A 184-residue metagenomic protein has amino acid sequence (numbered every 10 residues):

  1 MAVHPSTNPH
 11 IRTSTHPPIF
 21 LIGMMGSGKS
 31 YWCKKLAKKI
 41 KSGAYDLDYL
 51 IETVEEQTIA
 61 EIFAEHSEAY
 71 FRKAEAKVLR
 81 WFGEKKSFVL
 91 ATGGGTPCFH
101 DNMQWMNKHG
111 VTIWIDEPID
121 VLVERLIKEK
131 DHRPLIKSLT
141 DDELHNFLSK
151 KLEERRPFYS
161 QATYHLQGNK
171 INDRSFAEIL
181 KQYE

Functional and structural regions predicted by a protein language model:
A2-H4, N8, K39, E153-E184: NTP-dependent small-molecule kinase module
L21: Hydrophobic anchor at the beta1->P-loop junction of P-loop NTPases
M24: P-loop (Walker A) phosphate-binding loop of NTP-binding proteins
S27: ATP-binding Walker
S30: Walker A/P-loop
L47-N107, H132: ATP-dependent small-molecule kinase phosphotransfer cores that center on conserved nucleotide phosphate-binding segments
H109-E154: A glycine- and Lys/Arg-enriched "phosphate-lid" helix/loop adjacent to the NTP-binding pocket of small-molecule kinases
